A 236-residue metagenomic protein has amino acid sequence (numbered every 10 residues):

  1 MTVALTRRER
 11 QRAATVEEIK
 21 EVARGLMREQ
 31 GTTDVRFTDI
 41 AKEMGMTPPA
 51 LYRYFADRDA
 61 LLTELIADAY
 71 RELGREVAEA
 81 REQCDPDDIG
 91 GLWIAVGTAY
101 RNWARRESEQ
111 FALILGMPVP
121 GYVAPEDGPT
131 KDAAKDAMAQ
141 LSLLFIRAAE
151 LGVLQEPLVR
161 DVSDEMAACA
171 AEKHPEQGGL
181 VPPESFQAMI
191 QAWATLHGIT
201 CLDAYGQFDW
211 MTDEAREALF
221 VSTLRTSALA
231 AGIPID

Functional and structural regions predicted by a protein language model:
M1-A14, I235-D236: N-terminal intrinsically disordered/low-complexity leader segments
T15-A23, I40, L65-A69, L73 (+1 more regions): Generic hydrophobic, amphipathic alpha-helix propensity
E18, L26, Q30-A60, E64: Helix-turn-helix
V22-E29, E72-Q83, T195-L202: Solvent-exposed, amphipathic alpha-helical segments
E64, A80-Q110, K131-Q140: Hydrophobic alpha-helical connector segments
L115-Y122: Short linear capping/connector segments at secondary-structure termini
V123-P129: Flexible, glycine-rich active-site loops centered on histidine and acidic residues that chelate a metal or position
A139-D236: C-terminal peripheral helix-coil segments that are non-catalytic and often amphipathic
